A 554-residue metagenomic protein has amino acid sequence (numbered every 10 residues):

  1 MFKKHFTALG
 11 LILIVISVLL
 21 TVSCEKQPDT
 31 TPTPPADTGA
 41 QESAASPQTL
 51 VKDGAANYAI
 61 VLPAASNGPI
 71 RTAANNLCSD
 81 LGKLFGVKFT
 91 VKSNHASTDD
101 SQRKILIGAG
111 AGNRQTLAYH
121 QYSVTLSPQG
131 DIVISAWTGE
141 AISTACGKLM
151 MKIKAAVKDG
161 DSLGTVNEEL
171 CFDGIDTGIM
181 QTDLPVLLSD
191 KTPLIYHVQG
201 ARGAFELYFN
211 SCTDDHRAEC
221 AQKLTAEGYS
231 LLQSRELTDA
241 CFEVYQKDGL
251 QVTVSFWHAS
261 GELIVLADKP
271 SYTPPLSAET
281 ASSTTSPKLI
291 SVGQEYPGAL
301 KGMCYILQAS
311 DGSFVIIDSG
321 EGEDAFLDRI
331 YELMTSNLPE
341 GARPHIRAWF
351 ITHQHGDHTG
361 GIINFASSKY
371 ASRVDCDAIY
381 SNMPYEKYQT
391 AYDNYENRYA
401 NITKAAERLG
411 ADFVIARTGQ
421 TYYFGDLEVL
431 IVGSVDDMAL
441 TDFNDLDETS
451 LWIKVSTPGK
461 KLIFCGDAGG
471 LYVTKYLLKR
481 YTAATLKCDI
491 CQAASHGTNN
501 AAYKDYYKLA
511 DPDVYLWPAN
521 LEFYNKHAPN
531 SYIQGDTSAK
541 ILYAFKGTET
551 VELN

Functional and structural regions predicted by a protein language model:
L20-S23: C-terminal motif of bacterial Sec signal peptides marking the signal peptidase cleavage site
E25-Q27: Bacterial signal peptide processing site
T33-P35, G39-G178: Solvent-exposed alpha-helical segments and adjacent loops that form catalytic or protein-interaction surfaces
E42-A56, C171-N210, D268-P274: Compositionally biased P/S/T/G-rich terminal and signal peptide-adjacent segments that lie outside catalytic cores
P69-L84, S211-Q233: Amphipathic alpha-helical segments
D268-S313, Y423, L430-D436: Zn-dependent metallo-beta-lactamase
A299-C304, S310-G341, F350-K369, G433-D511 (+1 more regions): Active-site-proximal loop/helix segments of hydrolase catalytic cores
A378, P384-L430, V435-D447, Y476 (+1 more regions): Binuclear metal-ion centers of metallo-dependent hydrolases, dominated by the metallo-beta-lactamase
